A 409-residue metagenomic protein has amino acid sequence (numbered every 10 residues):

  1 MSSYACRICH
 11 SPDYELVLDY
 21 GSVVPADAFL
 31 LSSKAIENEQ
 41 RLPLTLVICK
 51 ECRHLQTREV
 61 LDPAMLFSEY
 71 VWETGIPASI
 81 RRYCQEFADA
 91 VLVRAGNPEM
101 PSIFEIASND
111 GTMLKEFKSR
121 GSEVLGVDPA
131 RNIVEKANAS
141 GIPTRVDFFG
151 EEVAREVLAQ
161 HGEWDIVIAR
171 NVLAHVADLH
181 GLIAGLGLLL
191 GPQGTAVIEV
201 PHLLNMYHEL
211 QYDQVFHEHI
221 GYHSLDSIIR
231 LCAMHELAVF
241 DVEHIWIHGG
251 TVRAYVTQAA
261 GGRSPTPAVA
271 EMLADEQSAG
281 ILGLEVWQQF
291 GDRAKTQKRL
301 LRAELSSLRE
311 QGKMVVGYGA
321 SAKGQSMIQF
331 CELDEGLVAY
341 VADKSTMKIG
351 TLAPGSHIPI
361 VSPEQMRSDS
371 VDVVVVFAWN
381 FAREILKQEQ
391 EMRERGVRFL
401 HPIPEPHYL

Functional and structural regions predicted by a protein language model:
M1-S79, E243: N-terminal juxtadomain amphipathic helix that follows a signal peptide/anchor or precedes a small N-terminal auxiliary
P25-A28, I198-G221, L225-S227, C232: Short, glycine-/aromatic-enriched active-site segment of Class I SAM-dependent methyltransferases
E99-N109, V315-Y318: Conserved class I S-adenosyl-L-methionine
D110-G121: Conserved SAM-binding loop of SAM-dependent methyltransferases across substrates and taxa, primarily the Class I
I168: A conserved beta-strand element that flanks and buttresses the S-adenosyl-L-methionine
H180-T195: A short glycine-rich, Lys/Arg-flanked "PGG" loop and its adjoining helix->strand segment in the class I
Q193-P201, R398-P402: Conserved beta-strand signature within the Rossmann-like core of class I S-adenosyl-L-methionine
G249-R293: Flexible, glycine-/basic-rich loop-and-beta segments that form/coincide with the SAM-dependent methyltransferase
